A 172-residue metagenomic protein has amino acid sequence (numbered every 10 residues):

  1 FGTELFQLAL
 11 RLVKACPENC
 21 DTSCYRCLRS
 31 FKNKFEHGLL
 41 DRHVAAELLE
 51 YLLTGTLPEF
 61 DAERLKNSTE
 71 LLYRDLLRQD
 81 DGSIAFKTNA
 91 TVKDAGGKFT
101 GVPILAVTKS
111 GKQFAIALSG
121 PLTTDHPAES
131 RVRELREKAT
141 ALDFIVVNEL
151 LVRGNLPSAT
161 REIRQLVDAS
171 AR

Functional and structural regions predicted by a protein language model:
F1-D75: Extended, highly charged accessory segments
K66-L72, P127-L135: Well-ordered, non-membrane alpha-helical segments in soluble/globular domains
D75-R131, L151-S170: Active-site metal-binding core of divalent-cation-utilizing nuclease and nuclease-like domains
S130-G154: C-terminal, charged low-complexity interaction regions
